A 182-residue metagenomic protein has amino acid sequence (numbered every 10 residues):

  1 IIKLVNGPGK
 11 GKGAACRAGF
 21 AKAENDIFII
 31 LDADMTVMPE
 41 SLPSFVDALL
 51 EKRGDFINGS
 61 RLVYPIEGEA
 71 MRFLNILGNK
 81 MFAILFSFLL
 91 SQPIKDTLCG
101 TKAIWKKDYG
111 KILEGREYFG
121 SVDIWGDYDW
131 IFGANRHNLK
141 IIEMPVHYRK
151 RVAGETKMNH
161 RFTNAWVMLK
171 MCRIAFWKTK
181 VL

Functional and structural regions predicted by a protein language model:
I1-V5: Acidic donor-binding segment of Leloir-type glycosyltransferases
N6, L31, I124: Active-site-adjacent beta-strand anchor residues
G7-K10, A14-K22, P39-G120, R151-H160 (+1 more regions): Acceptor/aglycone-binding surface of glycosyltransferases and processive sugar-polymer synthases
F28: Short aromatic/hydrophobic "clamp" motif used to bind/position activated sugar donors
D32-T36: The conserved acidic donor/metal-binding loop of glycosyltransferases
G115-L182: Hydrophobic helical membrane-anchoring modules
